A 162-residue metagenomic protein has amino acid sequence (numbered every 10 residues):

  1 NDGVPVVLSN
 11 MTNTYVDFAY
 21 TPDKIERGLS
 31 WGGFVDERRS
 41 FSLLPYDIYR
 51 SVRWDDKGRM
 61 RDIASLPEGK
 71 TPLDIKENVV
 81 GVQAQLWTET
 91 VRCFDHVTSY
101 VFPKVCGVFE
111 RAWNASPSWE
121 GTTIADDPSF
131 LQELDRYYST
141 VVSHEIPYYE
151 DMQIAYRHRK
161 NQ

Functional and structural regions predicted by a protein language model:
N1-Q162: Substrate-binding groove of N-acetylhexosamine-processing glycoside hydrolases
